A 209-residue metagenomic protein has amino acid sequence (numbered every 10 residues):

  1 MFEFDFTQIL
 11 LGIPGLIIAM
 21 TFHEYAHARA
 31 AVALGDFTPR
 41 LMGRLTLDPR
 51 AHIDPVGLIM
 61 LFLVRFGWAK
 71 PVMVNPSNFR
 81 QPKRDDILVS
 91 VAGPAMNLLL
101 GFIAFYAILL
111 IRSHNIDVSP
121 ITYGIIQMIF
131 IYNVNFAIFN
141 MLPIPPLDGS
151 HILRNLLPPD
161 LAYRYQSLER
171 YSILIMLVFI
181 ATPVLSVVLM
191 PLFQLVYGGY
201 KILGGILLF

Functional and structural regions predicted by a protein language model:
M1-F209: Hydrophobic transmembrane alpha-helices and their immediate loop junctions in multi-pass integral membrane proteins
